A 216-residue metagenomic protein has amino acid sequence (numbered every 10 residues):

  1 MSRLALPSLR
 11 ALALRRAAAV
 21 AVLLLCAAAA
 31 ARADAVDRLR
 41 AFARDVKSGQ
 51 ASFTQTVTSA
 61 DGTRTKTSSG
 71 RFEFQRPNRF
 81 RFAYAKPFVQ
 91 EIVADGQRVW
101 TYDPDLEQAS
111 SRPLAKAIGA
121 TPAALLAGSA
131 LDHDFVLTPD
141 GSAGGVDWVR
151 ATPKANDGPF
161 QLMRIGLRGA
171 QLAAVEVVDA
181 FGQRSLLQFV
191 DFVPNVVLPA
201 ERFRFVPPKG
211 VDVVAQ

Functional and structural regions predicted by a protein language model:
S2, L24, A29-T65, Q75 (+1 more regions): N-terminal leader/targeting segments and the immediate start of mature chains
S2-V20: Bacterial N-terminal signal peptides that target proteins for export
A43, I118-D132: Short, solvent-exposed helix-to-loop capping segments enriched in aromatics
V46-S48, T67-S69, Q75-P77, P87 (+6 more regions): Extracytoplasmic
S52-T54, A83, Y102, R150-T152 (+1 more regions): Beta-strand residues in well-ordered beta-sheet regions across diverse protein folds
R71-A120, S185-L186: An acidic-aromatic
S110, A130-Q216: Gly/Pro-enriched, hydrophobic low-complexity segments that function as extracytoplasmic propeptides/linkers
